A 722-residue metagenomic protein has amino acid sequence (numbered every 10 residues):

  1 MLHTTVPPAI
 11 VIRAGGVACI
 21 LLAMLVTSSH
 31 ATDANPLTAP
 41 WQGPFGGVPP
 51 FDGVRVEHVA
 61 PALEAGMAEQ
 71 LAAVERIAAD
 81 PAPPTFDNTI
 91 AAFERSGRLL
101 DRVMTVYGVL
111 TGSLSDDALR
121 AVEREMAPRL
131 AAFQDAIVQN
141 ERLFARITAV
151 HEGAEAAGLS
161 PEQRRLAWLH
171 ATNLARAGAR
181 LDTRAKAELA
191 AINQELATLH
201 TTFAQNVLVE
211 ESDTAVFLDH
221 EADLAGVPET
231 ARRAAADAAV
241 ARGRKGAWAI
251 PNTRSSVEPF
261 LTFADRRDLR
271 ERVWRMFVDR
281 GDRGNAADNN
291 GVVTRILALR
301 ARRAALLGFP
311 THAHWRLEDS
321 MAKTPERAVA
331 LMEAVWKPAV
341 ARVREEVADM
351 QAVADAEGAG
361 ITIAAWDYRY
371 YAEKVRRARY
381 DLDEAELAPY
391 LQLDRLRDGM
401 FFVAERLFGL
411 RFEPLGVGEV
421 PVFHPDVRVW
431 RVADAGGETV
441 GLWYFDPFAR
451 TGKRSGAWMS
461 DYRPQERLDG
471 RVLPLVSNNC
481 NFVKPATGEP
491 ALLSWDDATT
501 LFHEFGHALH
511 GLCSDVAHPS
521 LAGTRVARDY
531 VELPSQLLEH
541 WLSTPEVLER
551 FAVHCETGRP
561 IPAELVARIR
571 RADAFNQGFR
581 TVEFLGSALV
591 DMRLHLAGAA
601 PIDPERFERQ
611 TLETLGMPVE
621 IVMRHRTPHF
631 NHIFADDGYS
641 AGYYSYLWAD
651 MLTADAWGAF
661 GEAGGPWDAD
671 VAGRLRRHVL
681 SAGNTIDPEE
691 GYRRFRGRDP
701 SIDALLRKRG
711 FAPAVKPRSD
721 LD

Functional and structural regions predicted by a protein language model:
M1-I12: N-terminal secretory signal peptides that target proteins for export/translocation
T4, T32-R233, D722: N-terminal helix-rich structural modules
G15-T27: Bacterial N-terminal signal peptides
T32-G53, H58, A65, A247-A249 (+11 more regions): C-terminal, non-catalytic "cap/extension" segments appended to globular domains
G43-H58, Y107-M126, A149-A191, P251-G291 (+6 more regions): Short His/Asp/Glu-rich catalytic/ion-coordination signatures at enzyme active sites or charged loops
A68, A72, R76-P83, L99-D116 (+23 more regions): Intrinsically disordered or highly flexible coil/loop and linker segments, enriched in small and charged/polar residues
E162, L166-W168, T198, Q205 (+8 more regions): Active-site-proximal, well-structured secondary-structure segments within enzyme catalytic domains
V483-L501: Short pre-active-site segment immediately N-terminal to the catalytic Zn-binding motif
